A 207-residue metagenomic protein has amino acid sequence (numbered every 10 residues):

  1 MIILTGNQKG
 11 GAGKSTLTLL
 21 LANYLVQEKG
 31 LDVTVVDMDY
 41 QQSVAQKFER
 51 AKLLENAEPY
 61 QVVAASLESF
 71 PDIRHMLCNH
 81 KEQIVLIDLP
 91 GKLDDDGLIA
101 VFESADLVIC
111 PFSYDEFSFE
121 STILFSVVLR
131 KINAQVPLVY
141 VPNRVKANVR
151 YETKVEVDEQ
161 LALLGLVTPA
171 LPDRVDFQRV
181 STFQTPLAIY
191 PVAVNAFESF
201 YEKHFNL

Functional and structural regions predicted by a protein language model:
I2-D37: Walker A/P-loop phosphate-binding motif and the immediately C-terminal alpha-helix
T34-V35, I87, C110, Y140-P142: Structural beta-sheet core signal
D39-Q83: Nucleotide-state-sensitive switch-loop elements of NTP-binding domains
C78-L98: Switch II (G3) loop of P-loop NTPases
D96-E116: Inter-motif core of Ras-like GTPase G domains
E120-L138: Conserved C-terminal guanine-recognition region of P-loop GTPase G domains, centered on the G4
R144-V149, V155-L187: Beta-strand-loop-alpha "switch" segments that mediate conformational coupling across diverse proteins
T185-L207: NTP-binding/hydrolysis catalytic cores, primarily Walker-type P-loop NTPases
